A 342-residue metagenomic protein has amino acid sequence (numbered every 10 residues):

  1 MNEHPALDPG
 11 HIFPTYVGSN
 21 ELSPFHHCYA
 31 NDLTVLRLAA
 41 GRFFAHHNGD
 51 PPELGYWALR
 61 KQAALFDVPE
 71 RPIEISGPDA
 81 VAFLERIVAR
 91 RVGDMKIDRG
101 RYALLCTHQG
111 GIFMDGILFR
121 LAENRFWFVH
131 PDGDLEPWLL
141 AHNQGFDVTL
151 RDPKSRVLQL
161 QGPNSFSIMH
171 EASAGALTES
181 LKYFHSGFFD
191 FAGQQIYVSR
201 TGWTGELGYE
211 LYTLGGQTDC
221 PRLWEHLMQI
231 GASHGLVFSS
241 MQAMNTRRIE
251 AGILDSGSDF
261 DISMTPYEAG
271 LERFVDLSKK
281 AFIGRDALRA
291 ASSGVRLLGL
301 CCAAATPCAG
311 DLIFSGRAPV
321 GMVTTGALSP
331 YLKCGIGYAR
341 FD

Functional and structural regions predicted by a protein language model:
M1-C106, G111: Acidic, proline/glycine-enriched N-terminal capping motif
N20-N31, R37-F44, N48, D147-V295 (+1 more regions): Glycine-rich, acidic
P52-K61, L105-D115, N143-G145, D190-V198 (+1 more regions): Short amphipathic beta-strand starts and helix->beta connectors
P78, P131-E136, P163-F166, L214-C220 (+1 more regions): Helix N-cap motif at beta-to-alpha junctions
P78-M114, D134, S165-I196: Internal amphipathic helical hairpin motif
R125-V129, Y209-L211, C334-F341: A generic structural motif
M264-D342: Glycine-rich, small/acidic residue-mixed loop/short-helix segments
